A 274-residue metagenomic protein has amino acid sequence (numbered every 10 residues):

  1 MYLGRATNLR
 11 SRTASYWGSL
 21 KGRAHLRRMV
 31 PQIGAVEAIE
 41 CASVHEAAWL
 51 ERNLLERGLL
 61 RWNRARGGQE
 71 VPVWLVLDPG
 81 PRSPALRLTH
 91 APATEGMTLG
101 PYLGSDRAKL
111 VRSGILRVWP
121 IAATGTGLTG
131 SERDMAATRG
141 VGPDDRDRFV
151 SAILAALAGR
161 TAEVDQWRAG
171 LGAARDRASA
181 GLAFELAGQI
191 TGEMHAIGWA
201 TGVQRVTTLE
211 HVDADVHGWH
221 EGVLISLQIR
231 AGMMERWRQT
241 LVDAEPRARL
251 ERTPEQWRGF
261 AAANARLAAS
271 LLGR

Functional and structural regions predicted by a protein language model:
M1-R274: Conserved catalytic/ligand-binding micro-motifs in nucleotide and anionic cofactor chemistry
